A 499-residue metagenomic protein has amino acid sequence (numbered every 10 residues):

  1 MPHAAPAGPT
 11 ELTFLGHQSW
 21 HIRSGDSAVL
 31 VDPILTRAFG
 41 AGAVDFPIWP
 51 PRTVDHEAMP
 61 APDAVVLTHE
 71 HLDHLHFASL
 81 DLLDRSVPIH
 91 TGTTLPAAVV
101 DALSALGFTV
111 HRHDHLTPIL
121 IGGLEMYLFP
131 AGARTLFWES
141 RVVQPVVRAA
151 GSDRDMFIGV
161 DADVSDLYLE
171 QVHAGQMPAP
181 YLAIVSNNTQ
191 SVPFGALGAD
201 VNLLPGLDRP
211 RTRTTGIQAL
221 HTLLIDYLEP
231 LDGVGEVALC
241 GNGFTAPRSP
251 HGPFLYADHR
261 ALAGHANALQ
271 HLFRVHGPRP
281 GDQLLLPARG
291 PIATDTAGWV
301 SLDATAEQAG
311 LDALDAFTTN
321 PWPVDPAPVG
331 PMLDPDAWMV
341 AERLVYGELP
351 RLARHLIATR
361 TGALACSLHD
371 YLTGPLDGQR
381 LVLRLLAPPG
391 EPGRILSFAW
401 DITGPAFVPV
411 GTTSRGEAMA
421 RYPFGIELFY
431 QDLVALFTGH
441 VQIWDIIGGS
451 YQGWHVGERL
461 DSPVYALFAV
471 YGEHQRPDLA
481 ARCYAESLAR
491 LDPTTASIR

Functional and structural regions predicted by a protein language model:
P2-A7, G92-D153, V275-H276: Metallo-beta-lactamase
H3-P60, A64, S140-D161: Conserved beta-strand hairpin/beta-sheet module of binuclear metal-dependent hydrolase folds, prominently
L15-G25, P118-Y181: Catalytic core of the metallo-beta-lactamase
S27-E70, F77-L82, V164-P178, T413-A418 (+1 more regions): Pre-active-site segment of Zn-dependent metallo-hydrolases
L30-D32, A61-L75, H90-T93, F157-A162 (+4 more regions): Active-site neighborhood of phospho(di)ester-bond hydrolases with catalytic His/Asp-centered motifs
P51-P118: Active-site HxH/HxHxD metal-binding segment of metal-dependent hydrolases
L167-F273: Cap/insert and terminal regions of metallo-dependent hydrolase folds
A293-R499: Feature captures hydrophobic
